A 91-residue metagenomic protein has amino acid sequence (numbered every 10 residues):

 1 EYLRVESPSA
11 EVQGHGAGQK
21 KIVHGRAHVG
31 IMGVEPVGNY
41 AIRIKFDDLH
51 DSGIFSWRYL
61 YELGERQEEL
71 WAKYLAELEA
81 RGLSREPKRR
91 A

Functional and structural regions predicted by a protein language model:
E1-A91: Motif-centric detector for short Cys/His coordination patterns
